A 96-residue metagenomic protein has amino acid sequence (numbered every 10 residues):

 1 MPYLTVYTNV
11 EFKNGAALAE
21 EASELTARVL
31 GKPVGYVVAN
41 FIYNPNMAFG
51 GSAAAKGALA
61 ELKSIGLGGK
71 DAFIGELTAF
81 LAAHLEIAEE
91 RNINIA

Functional and structural regions predicted by a protein language model:
M1-A96: Interaction-mediating elements
